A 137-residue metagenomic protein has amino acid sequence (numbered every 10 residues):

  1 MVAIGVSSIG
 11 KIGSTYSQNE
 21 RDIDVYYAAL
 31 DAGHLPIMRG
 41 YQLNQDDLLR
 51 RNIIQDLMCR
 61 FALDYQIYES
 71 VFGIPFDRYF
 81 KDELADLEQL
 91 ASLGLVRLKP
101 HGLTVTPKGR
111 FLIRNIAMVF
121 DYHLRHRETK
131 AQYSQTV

Functional and structural regions predicted by a protein language model:
M1-D77, A131-V137: C-terminal scaffold of the Radical SAM
L48, L63, D82, K108-N115: Generic recognition of stable, solvent-exposed alpha-helical segments in well-folded globular domains
N52, D56, F80-E83, G94-L95: Alpha-helix boundary/capping detector
Y68, E83-L93: Basic amphipathic alpha-helical segments that dock to polyanions
A91-H101: A short, conserved structural fragment
G102-T106: Minor-groove-contacting beta-hairpin "wing" of winged helix-turn-helix DNA-binding domains
K108-V137: Short, amphipathic alpha-helical interaction segments positioned at domain boundaries
